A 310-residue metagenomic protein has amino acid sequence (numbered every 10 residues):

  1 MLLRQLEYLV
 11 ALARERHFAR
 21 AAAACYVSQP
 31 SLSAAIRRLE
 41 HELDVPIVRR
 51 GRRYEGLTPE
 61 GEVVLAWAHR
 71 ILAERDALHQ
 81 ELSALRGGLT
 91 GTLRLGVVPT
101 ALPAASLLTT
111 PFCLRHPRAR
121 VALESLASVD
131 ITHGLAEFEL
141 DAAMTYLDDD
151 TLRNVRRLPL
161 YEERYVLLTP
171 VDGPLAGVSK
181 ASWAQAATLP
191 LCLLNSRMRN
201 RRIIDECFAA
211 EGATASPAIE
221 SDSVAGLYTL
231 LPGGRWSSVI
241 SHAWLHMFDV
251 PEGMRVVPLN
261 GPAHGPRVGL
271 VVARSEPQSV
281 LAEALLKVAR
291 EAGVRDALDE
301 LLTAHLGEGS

Functional and structural regions predicted by a protein language model:
M1-A35, G51, E55, V64-L65: N-terminal short secondary-structure element
Q29-P30, Q80, R86-H116, R120-H133 (+1 more regions): N-terminal winged-helix
E40-E62: A short LG(V/I)-centered, amphipathic sequence patch enriched for acidic residue(s) preceding the LG motif
E42-L43, V64-R86, A101: Alpha-helical linker/hinge and terminal dimerization helices associated with HTH transcriptional regulators
R70, L85, L107-P111, R115 (+6 more regions): Short beta-strand-centered segments that line the small-molecule binding cleft or hinge of alpha/beta clamshell
A104, Y146, A176, A181-S182 (+4 more regions): Secondary-structure junction motif
A127-L140, Y146, R197-V257, H305-L306: Hydrophobic hinge/microswitch elements
N154-L191: Flexible hinge/capping segments at coil-to-helix
